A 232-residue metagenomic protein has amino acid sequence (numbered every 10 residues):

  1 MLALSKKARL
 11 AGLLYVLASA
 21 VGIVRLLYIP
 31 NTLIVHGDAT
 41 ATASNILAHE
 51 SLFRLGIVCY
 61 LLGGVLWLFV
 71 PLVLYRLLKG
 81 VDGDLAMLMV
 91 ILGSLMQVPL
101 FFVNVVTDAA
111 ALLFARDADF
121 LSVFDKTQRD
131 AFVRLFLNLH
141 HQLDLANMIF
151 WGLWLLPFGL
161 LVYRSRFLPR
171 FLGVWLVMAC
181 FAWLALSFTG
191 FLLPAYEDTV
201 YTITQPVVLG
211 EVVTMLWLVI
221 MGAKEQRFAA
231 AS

Functional and structural regions predicted by a protein language model:
M1-S232: Hydrophobic, aromatic-enriched alpha-helical segments typical of multi-pass transmembrane helices
